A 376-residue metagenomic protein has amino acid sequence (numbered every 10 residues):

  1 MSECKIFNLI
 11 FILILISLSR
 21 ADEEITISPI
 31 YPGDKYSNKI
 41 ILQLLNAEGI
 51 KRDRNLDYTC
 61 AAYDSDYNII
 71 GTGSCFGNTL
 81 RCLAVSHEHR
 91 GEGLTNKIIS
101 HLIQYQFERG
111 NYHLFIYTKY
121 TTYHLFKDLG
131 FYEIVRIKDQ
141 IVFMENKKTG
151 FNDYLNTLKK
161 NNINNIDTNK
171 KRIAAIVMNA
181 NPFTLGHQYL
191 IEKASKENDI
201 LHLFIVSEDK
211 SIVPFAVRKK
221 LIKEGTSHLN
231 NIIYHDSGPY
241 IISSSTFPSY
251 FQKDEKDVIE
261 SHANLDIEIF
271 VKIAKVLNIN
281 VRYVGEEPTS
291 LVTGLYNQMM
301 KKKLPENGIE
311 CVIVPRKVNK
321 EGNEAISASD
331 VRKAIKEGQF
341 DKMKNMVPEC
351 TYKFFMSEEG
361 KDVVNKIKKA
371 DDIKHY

Functional and structural regions predicted by a protein language model:
M1-E3: N-terminal secretory signal peptides that target proteins for export/translocation
K5-F11: Sec-dependent signal peptide recognition, specifically the positively charged N-region followed immediately by
I14, S19-D53, Y63-D64, N68: Short amphipathic alpha-helix that is part of the acyltransferase structural core
D57-Y58: Short loop/turn microsegments at loop-to-beta-strand junctions
A61, Y67-A84: Conserved beta-strand in the GNAT
H89, G93-H101, G186: Conserved acetyl-CoA pyrophosphate-binding loop and the N-cap/start of the following alpha-helix in GNAT-like
Q106-K119: Conserved GNAT acetyl-CoA-binding A-motif
T118, Y123-F131, R136-Y376: Nucleotidyltransferase catalytic core that binds NTPs
